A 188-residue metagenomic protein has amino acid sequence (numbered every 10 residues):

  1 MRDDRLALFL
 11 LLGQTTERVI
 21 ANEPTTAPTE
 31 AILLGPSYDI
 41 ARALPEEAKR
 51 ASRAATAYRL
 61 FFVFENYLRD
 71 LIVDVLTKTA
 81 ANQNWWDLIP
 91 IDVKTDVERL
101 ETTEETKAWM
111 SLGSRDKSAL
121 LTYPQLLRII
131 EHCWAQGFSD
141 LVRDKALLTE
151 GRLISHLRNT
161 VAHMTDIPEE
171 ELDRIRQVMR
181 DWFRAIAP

Functional and structural regions predicted by a protein language model:
M1-P188: Amphipathic alpha-helical interface elements
